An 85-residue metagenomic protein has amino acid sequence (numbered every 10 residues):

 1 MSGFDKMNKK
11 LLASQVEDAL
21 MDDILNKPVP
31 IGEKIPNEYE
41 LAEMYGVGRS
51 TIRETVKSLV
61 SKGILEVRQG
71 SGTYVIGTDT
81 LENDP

Functional and structural regions predicted by a protein language model:
M1-P85: Short linear motifs at protein or domain termini
